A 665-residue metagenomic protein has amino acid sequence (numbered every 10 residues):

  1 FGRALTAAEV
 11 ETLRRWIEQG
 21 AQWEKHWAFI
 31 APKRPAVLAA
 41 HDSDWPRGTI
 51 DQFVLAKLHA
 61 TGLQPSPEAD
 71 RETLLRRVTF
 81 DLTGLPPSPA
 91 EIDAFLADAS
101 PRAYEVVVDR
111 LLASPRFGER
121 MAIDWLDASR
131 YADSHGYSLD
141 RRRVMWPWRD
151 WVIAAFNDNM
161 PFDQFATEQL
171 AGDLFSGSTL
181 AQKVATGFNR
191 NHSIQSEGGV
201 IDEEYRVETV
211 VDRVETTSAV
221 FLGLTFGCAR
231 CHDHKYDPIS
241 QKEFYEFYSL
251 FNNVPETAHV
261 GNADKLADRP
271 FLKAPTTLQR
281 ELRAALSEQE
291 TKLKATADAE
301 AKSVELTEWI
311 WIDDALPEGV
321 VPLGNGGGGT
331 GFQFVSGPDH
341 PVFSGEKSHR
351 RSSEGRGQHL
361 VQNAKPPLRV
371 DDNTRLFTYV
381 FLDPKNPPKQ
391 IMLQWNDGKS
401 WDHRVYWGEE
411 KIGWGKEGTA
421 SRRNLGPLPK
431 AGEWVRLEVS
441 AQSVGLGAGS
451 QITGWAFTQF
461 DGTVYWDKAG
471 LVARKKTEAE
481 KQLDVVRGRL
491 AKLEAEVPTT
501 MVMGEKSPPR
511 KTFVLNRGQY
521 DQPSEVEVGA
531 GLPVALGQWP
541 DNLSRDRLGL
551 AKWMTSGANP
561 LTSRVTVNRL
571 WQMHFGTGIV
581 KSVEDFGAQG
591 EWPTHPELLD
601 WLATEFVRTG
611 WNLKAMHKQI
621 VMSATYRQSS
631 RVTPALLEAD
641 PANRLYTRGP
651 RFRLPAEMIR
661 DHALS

Functional and structural regions predicted by a protein language model:
G2-A7, L174-R280: Sequence context surrounding c-type heme c attachment/ligation sites in exported
G2-G48, Q52, A60, K294-T307 (+4 more regions): Flexible coil segments in periplasmic/lumen-exposed cytochrome c-class electron-transfer proteins
P32-H41, P87-I92, A99, Y131-W148 (+4 more regions): Short His/Asp/Glu-rich catalytic/ion-coordination signatures at enzyme active sites or charged loops
D44-R76, D81-R116, R130-S176, D237-P238 (+2 more regions): Primarily short, surface-exposed interaction patches in extracytoplasmic proteins
V200, L306, I310-I312, V444 (+1 more regions): Extracellular polysaccharide-targeting segments
K294-T330, K475-V486: Extracellular carbohydrate-recognition regions
Q333-L360: Short carbohydrate-recognition loop motifs
R351-Q451, Q459-A473, K581-S582: Extracellular ligand-binding interfaces
